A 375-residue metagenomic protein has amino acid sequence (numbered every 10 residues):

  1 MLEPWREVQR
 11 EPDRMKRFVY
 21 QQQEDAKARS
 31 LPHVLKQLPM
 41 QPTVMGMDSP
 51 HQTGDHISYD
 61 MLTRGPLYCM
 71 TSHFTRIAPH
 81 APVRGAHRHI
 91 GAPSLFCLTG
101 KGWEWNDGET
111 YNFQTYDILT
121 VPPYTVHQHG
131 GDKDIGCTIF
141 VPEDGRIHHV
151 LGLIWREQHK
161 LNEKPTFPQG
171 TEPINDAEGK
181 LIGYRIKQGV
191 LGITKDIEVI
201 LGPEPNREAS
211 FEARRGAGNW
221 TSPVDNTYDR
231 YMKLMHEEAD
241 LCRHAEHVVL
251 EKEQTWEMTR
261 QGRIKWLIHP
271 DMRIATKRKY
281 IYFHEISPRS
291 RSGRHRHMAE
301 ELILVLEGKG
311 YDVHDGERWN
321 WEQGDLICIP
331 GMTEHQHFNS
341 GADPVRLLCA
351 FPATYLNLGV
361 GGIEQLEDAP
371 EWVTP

Functional and structural regions predicted by a protein language model:
M1-C69, E157, K164-K277, G362-L366 (+1 more regions): A short, N-terminal "cap"/entry segment at the start of jelly-roll beta-barrel domains of the cupin/DSBH fold
G54-S58, H73-R88, K265-H269, I281-H297: Conserved short histidine dyad/triad with adjacent acidic residue
T71-I77, S94, L98, F113 (+9 more regions): Short, structured motif recognition centered on aromatic/hydrophobic residues
H73-T75, E104-N106, H127-H129, Y282-H284 (+2 more regions): Polar/charged side chains located within well-ordered beta-strands of beta-rich proteins
P82, R88-T115, T125, R291 (+2 more regions): A short beta-strand-loop-beta hairpin characteristic of the jelly-roll/cupin
H87-H89, D132-D134, K277-R278, R296-M298 (+2 more regions): Short glycine/proline-enriched turns and hinge-like loops at secondary-structure junctions
T110, I118, Q158-K164, R318 (+3 more regions): Short amphipathic alpha-helical linker/capping segments at the junctions of internal repeats and modular domains
P123-L153, A275, E322-Q323, G331-N357: Ligand-binding loop in jelly-roll beta-barrel domains
